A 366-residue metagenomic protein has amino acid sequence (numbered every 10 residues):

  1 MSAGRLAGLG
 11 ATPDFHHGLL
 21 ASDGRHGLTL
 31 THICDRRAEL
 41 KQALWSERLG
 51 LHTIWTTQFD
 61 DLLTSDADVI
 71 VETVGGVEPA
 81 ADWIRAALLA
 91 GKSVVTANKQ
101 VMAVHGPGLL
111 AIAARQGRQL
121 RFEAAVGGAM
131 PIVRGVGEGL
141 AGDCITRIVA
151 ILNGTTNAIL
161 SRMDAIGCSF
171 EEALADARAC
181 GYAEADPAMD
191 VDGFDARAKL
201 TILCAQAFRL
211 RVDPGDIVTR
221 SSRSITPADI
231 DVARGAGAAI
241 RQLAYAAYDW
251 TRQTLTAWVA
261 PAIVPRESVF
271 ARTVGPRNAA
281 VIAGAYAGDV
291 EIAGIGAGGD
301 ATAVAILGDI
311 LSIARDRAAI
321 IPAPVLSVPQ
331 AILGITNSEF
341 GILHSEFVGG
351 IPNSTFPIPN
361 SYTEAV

Functional and structural regions predicted by a protein language model:
M1-A90: N-terminal glycine-/serine-/threonine-rich beta1-alpha1-beta2 phosphate-ribose binding loop of Rossmann-like
G10-A11, T57, S65, V104 (+10 more regions): Conserved active-site and cofactor/substrate-binding residues in soluble primary-metabolism enzymes
W55-T56, V69-E72, L89, V95-A97 (+3 more regions): General beta-strand structural signal in soluble alpha/beta enzymes
V74, P79-A90, A97-G137: Rossmann-fold NAD(P)-binding glycine/threonine-rich loop
A114-A183, D190, F194-D195, I202: Rossmann-like NAD(P)H-binding beta-loop-alpha module
E172-R272, R277-A279: Substrate-binding/catalytic subdomain of NAD(P)-dependent oxidoreductase enzymes
E267-G334, Y362-A365: ATP-dependent carboxylate/acyl-activation modules
I332-T363: Short, basic, low-complexity termini and linkers enriched in Ser/Thr/Gly/Pro that act as targeting/leader peptides
